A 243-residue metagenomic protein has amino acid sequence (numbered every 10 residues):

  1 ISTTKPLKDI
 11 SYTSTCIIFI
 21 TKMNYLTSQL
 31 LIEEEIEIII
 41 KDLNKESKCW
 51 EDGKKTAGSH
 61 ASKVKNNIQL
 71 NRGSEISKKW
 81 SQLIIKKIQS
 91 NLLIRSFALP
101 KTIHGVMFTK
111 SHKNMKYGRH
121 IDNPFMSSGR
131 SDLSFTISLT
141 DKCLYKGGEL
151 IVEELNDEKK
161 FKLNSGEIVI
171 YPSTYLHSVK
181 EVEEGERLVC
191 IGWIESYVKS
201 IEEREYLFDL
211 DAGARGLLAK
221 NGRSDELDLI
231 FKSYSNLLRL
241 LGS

Functional and structural regions predicted by a protein language model:
S2-C16: Low-acidity, Ser/Thr- and Arg-rich intrinsically disordered low-complexity segments
D9, S28, I32-E33, C190-I191: Generic detector of low-complexity/intrinsically disordered segments and short hydrophobic N-terminal stretches
S11-S14, N71, M126: A periodicity- and composition-biased signal for non-globular, repetitive helical segments
K22-P100, E203-S243: Non-heme Fe(II)/2-oxoglutarate
L93-F208: Catalytic core of non-heme Fe(II) oxygenases with the double-stranded beta-helix
